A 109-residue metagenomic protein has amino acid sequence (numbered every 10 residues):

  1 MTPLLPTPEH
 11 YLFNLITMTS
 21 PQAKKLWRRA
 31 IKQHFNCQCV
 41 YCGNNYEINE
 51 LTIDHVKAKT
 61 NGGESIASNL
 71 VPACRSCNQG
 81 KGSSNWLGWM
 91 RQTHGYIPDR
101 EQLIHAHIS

Functional and structural regions predicted by a protein language model:
M1-K25, N45, P98-S109: A boundary/linker detector
Q22-L51, C74: Short cysteine-rich loop/turn motifs with clustered Cys
I48-N49, G80-S83: Short, non-ligating residues that shape and space the ligands of small metal-coordination modules and catalytic
N49, K59-T60: Short, solvent-exposed loop/turn segments at secondary-structure junctions
T52-V56: Histidine-centered catalytic micro-motifs used for acid/base chemistry in nuclease and nucleotide-processing active
G62-G80: Short beta-strand-alpha-helix junction that forms the catalytic/metal-binding core of metal-dependent nuclease domains
R91-Y96: Catalytic-site neighborhood detector that most strongly recognizes the C-terminal catalytic loop/helix of tyrosine
